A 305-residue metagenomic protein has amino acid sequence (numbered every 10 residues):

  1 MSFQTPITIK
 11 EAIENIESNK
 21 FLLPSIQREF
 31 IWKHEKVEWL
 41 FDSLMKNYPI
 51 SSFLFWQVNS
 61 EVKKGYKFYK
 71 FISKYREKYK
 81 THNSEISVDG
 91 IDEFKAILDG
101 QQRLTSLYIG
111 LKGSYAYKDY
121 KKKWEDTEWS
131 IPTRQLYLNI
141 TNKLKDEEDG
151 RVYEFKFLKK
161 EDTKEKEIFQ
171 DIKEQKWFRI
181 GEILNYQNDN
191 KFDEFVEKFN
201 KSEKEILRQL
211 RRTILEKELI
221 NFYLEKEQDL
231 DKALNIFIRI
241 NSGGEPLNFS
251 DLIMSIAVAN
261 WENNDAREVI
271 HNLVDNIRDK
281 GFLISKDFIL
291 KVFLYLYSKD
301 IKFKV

Functional and structural regions predicted by a protein language model:
S2-H34, E38-F303: Basic- and aromatic-enriched surface patches that contact anionic nucleotides/nucleic acids
